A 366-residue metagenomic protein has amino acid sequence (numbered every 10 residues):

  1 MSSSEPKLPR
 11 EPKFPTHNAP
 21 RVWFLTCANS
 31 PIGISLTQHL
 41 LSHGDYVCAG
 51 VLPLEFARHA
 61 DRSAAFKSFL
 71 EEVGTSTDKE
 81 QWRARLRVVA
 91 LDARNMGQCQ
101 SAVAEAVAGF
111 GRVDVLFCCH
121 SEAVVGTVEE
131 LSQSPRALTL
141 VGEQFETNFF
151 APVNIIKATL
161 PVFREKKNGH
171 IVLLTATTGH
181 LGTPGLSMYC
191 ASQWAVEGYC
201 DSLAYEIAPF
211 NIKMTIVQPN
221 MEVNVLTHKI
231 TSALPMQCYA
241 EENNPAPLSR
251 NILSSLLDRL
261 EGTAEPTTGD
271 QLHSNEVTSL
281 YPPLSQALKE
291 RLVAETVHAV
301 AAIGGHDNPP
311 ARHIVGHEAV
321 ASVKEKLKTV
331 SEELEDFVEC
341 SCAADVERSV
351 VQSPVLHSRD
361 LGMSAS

Functional and structural regions predicted by a protein language model:
E5-L54: Canonical Rossmann dinucleotide-binding motif of NAD(H)/NADP(H)-dependent dehydrogenases/reductases, specifically
V73-G97: Rossmann-fold cofactor-recognition segment
W82-R87, E105-C118, V124-T127, A137 (+1 more regions): A glycine-rich helix->loop->beta "capping" turn within Rossmann-like NAD(P)(H)-dependent oxidoreductase domains
A123-G142, G185-M188: Conserved mid-core segment of classical short-chain dehydrogenase/reductases
I156, S192: Active-site helix of classical SDR
L181, S202-I212: Active-site-adjacent segment of SDR/Rossmann-fold oxidoreductases
P209-P309: SDR active-site lid
